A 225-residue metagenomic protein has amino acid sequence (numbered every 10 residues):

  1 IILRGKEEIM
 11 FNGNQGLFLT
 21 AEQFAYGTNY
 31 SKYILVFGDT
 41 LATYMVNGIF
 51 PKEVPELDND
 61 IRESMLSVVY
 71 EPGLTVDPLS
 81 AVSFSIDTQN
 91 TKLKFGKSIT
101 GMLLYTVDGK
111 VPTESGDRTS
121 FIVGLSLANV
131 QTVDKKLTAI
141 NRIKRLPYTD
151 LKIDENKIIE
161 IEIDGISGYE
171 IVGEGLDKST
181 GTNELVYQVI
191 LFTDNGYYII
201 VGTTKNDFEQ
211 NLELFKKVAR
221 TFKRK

Functional and structural regions predicted by a protein language model:
I1, D87-R145, D177-S179: Secretory pathway targeting signatures of secreted, lumenal, and periplasmic proteins
I1-D39, A139-D194: Signature of long, low-cysteine stretches enriched in small and polar/charged residues
L3, G16, V68, L93-G96 (+2 more regions): Short glycine-aromatic motifs
L19, L35, V46, L104-Y105 (+3 more regions): Hydrophobic beta-strand residues in large extracellular and virion-surface proteins
E22-A25, G38-T40, G48-E53, K110 (+4 more regions): Short, flexible beta-strand-to-coil junctions
Y26-T28, E53-E56, K97-G101, T180-T182 (+1 more regions): Solvent-exposed loop/turn segments connecting transmembrane beta-strands in outer-membrane beta-barrel proteins
V46-F95, G196-K225: Surface-exposed amphipathic alpha-helical segments
